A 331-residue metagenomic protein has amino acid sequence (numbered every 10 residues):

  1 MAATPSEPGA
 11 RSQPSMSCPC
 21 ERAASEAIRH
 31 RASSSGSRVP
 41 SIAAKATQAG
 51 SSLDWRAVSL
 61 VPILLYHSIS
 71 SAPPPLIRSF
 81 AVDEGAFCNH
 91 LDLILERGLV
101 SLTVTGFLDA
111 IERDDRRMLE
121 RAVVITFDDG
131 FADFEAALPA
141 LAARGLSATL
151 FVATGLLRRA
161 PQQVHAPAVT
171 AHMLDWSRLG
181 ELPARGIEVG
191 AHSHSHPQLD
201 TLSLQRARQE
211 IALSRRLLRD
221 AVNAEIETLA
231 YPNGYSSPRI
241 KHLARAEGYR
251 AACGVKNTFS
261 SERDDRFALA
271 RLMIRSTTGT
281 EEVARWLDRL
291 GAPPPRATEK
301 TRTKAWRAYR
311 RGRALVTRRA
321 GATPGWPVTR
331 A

Functional and structural regions predicted by a protein language model:
T4-S17, S25, S33-S37, S41 (+1 more regions): Intrinsically disordered, low-complexity segments enriched in small polar residues
G50-I125, F131-A136, T201-A331: C-terminal active-site subregion of NodB/CE4 polysaccharide deacetylases
L64-S68, E188-H196: Histidine-centered catalytic micro-motifs
L95, P139-G145, H172-G190: Acidic (Asp/Glu)-rich catalytic clusters
T126-F127, G190: Generic enzyme active-site microenvironment
G145-A148, R185-E188, A224-E225, G248: Loop/turn elements at helix/coil->beta-strand transitions in domains of secreted/extracellular proteins
L146-P167: A short, conserved beta-to-alpha structural element at the edge of catalytic cores that scaffolds binding
A168-S177, Q205-I211: Charged helix-capping and loop-helix junction motifs
